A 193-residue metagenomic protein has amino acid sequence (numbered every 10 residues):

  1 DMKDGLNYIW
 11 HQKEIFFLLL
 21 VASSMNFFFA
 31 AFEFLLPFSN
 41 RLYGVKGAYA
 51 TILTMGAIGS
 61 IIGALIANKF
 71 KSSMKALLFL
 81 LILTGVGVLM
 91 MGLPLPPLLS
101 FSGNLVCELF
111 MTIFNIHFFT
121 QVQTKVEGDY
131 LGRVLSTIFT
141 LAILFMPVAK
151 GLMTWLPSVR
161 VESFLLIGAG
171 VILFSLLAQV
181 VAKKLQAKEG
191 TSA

Functional and structural regions predicted by a protein language model:
D1-G5, N26, A30, V106 (+1 more regions): A general secondary-structure boundary signal
D1-L19: Juxtamembrane intracellular "pre-TM" segments in multi-pass secondary transporters
D4, A22, F38-S39: Residues within well-formed alpha-helices
W10-H11, F29, V45: Residues at helix-coil transition
F17-N26, I138: Alpha-helical segments in transporter systems
A22-E33, M146-A149: Conserved extracellular-gate-facing transmembrane-helix segments in secondary transporters
L36-A193: C-terminal transmembrane bundle of multi-pass solute transporters/carriers
